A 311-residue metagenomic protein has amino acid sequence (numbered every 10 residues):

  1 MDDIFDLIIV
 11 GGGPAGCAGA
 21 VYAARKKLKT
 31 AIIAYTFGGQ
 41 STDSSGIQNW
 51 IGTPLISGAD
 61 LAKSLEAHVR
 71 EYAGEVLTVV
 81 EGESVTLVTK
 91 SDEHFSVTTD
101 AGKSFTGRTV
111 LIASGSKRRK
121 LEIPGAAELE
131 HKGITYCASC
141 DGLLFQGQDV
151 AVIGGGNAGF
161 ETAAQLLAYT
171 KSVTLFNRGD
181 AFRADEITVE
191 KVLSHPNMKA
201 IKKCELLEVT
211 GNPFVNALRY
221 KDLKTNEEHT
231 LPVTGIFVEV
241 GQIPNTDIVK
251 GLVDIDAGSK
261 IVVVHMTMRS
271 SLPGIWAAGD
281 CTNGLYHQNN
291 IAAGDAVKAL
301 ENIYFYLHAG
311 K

Functional and structural regions predicted by a protein language model:
M1-V10, R25-L28, R219-D222, H229-G235 (+4 more regions): Rossmann-like nucleotide/phosphate-binding core characteristic of flavoprotein oxidoreductases
I4-D6, G82, Q146-Q148, K203 (+2 more regions): Phosphate-coordination loops involved in phosphoryl transfer and adenosine-cofactor binding
F5-Y72, V76, Q148, F160-D185 (+1 more regions): Beta1-alpha1 glycine-rich phosphate/pyrophosphate-binding loop at the start of Rossmann-like nucleotide-binding domains
V10, T106, I112-A113, V152 (+1 more regions): Redox-cofactor binding/interface segments in oxidoreductases and associated redox assembly factors
G13-A15, S116-R118, N157-A158, N283: Residue-level detector of alpha-helix initiation sites
V69-T99, S104-G107, A168-H265, F305-K311: A Rossmann-like FAD-binding core segment of flavoenzymes
V76-A101, F105-Q146, G155: Glycine/small-residue-rich loop that forms an oxyanion/phosphate-binding "nest" at active or ligand-binding sites
K117, E122, E128-L144, V240-H287 (+3 more regions): FAD-site-proximal beta/loop scaffold in flavoenzymes
